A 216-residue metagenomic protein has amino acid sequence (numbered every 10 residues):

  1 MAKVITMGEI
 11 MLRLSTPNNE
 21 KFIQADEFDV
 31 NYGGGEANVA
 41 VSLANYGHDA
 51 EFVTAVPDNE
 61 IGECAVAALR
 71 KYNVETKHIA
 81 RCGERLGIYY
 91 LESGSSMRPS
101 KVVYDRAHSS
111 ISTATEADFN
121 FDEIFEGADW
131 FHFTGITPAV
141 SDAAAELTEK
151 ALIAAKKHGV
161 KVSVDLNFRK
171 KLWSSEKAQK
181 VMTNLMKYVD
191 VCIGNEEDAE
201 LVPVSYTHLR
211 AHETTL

Functional and structural regions predicted by a protein language model:
M1-K77, T115-E116: Glycine-rich phosphate/adenosyl-contacting loop at the front of the ribokinase-like
I5-M7, W130-H132, S163, I193: Structural motif
L12, T16, R70, V74 (+6 more regions): Generic secondary-structure signature for well-ordered alpha-helical cores
L14, P99, I111-A114, A139-D142 (+1 more regions): Short, well-ordered, mixed-charge alpha-helical segments that flank or form enzyme active sites
A25-E27, F52-V53, R106-H108, P138-A139 (+1 more regions): Short, contiguous strand/loop micro-motifs
D49-G135: Conserved N-terminal subdomain of the carbohydrate kinase-like
I136-L209: Conserved beta-alpha-beta core of the PfkB/ribokinase-like small-molecule kinase fold
H208-L216: Single conserved hydrophobic/aromatic residue that forms the stacking wall/gate of nucleotide- or nucleobase-binding
